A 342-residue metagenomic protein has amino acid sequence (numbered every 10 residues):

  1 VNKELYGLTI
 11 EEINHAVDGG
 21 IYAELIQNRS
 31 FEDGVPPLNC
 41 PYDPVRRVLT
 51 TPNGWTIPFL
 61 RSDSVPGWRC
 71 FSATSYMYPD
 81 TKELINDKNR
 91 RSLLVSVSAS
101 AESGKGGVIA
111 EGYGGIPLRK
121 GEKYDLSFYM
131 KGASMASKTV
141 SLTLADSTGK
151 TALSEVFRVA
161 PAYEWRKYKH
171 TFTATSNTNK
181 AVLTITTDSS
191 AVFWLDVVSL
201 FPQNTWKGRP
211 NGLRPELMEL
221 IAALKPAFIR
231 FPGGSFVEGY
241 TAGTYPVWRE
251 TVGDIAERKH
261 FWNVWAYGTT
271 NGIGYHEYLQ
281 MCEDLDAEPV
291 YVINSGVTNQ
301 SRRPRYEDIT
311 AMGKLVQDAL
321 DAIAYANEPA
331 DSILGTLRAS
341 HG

Functional and structural regions predicted by a protein language model:
V1-N271, Q280-V290, R303-G313: Extracellular and organelle-lumenal recognition/adhesion modules and their flexible linkers in secreted
L217-M218, Y275-L279, V316-I323, N327: Generic structural signal for well-ordered alpha-helices, preferentially at hydrophobic/aromatic core positions
F236, G296-T298: Conserved radical SAM core fold
I293: N-terminal loops that bind phosphate or other acidic moieties and the adjacent beta-alpha structural core
Q300-K314, D318, A339-G342: Substrate-binding cleft/loops of secretory-pathway carbohydrate-active enzymes
A324-G342: Short mixed-charge
